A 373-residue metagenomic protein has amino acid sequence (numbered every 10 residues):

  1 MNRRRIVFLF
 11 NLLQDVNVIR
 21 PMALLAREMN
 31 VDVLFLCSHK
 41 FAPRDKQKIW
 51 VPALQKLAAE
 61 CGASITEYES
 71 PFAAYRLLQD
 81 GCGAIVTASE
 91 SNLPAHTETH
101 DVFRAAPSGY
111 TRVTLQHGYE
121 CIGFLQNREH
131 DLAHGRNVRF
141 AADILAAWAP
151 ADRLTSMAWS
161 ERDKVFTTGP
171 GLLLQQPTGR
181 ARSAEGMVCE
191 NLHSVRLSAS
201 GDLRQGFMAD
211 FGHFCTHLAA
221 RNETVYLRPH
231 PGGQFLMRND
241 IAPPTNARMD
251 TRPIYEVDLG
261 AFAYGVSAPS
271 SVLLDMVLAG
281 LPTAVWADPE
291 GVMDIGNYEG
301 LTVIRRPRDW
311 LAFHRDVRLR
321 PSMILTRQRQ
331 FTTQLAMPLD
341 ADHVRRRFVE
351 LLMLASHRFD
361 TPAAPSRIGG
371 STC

Functional and structural regions predicted by a protein language model:
N2-L13, V188-H193: Nucleotide-activated donor-dependent transferases that construct or modify glycoconjugates
V7-M29, L34-L173: Active-site and donor-binding regions of nucleotide-sugar-utilizing enzymes
V16-R20, V51, A95-D101, L203-H217 (+1 more regions): Well-ordered, non-membrane alpha-helical segments in soluble/globular domains
G62-S70, N246-R252, L301-F313: Short acidic-hydrophobic, aromatic-tinged amphipathic segments that line or gate anion-handling sites
E69-F72, P231-A279: Donor nucleotide-activated moiety binding/catalytic core segment of transferases that use nucleotide-activated donors
L172-D240: Conserved catalytic-core segment of nucleotide-activated headgroup transferases in glycan assembly
N239-P244, S271-P338: Catalytic binding pocket for nucleotide-activated donors in carbohydrate/polymer assembly enzymes
A336-C373: C-terminal alpha-helical cap of glycosyltransferases
